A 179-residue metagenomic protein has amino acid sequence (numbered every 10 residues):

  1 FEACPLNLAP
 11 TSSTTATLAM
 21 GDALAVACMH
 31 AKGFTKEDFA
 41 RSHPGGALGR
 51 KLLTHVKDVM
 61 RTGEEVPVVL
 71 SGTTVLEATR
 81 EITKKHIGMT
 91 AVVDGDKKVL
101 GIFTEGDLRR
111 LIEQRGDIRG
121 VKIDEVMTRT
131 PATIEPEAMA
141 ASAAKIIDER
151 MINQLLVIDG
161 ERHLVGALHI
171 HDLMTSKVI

Functional and structural regions predicted by a protein language model:
F1-G33: Short alpha-helices
C4-N7, D107-V121, L173-I179: A short, polar/charged loop-to-alpha-helix boundary motif
L24, V59, I82, K97 (+4 more regions): Terminal peptide-recognition signature
H30-M60: Internal, active-site/partner-interface "lid" segment
L52-V66, G120-P131: Bateman (tandem CBS) regulatory domains
V68-H86, I112, T133-E161, A167 (+1 more regions): The conserved cystathionine-beta-synthase
H86-I87, T104: Glycine- and Gly-Pro-enriched alpha-helical subdomains that act as flexible, kink-prone "lid/hinge" or packing modules
V99-I102, L164-A167: Glycine-rich acetyl-CoA-binding "A-motif" of GNAT/NAT acetyltransferases
